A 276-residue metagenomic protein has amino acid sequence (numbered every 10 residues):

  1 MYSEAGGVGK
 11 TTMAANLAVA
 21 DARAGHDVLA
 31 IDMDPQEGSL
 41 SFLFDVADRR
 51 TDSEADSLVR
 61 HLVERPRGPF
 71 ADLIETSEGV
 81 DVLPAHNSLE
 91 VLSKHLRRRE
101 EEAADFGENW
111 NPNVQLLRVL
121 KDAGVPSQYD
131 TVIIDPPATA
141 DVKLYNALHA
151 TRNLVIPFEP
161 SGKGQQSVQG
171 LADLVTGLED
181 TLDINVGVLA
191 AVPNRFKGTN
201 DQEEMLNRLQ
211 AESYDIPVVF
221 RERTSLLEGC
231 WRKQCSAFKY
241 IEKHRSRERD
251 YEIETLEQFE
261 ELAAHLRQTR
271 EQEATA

Functional and structural regions predicted by a protein language model:
M1-E37: Walker A/P-loop phosphate-binding motif and the immediately C-terminal alpha-helix
G6, E37-L40, L83, P136 (+3 more regions): Generic structural signal for small/hydrophobic residues in well-ordered secondary structure, especially within
D27-V28, Q36-P84: Phosphate-binding loop that captures ATP/GTP phosphates
R67-T76, D81-I134, T139-A140: Cytosolic-facing regulatory segments adjacent to core modules
L144-G162: Inter-motif core of Ras-like GTPase G domains
V192-E242: Beta-strand-loop-alpha "switch" segments that mediate conformational coupling across diverse proteins
E242-A276: NTP-binding/hydrolysis catalytic cores, primarily Walker-type P-loop NTPases
